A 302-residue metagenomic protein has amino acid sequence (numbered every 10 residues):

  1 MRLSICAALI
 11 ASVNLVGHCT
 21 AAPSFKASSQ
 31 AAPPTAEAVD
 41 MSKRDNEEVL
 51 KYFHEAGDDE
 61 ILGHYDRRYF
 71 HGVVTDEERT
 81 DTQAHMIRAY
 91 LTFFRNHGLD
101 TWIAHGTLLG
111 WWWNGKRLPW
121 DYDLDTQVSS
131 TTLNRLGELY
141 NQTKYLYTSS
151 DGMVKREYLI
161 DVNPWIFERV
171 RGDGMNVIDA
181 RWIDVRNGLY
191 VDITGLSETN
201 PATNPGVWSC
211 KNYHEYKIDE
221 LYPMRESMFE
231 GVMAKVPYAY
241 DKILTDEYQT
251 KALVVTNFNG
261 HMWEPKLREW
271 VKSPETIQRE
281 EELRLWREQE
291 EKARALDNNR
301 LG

Functional and structural regions predicted by a protein language model:
R2-D100, K116-W120, S130-G302: The feature captures the alpha-helical scaffold/lid subdomain characteristic of nucleotidyltransferase
G98-W112: Short gly/ser-rich loop at a beta-strand->alpha-helix junction or flexible surface loop bordering the NTP-binding
